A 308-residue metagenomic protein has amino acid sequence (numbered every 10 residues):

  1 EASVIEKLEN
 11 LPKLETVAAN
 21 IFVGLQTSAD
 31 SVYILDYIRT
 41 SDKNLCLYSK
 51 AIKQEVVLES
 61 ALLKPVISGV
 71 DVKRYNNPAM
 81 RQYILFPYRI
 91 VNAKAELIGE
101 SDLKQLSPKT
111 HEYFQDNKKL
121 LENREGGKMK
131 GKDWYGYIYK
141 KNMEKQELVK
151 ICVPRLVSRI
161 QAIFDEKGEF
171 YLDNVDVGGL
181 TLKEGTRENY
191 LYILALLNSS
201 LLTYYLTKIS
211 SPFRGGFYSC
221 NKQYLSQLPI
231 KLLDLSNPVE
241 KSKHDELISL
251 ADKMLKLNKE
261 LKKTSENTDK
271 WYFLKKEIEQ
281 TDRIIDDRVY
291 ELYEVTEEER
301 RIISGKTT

Functional and structural regions predicted by a protein language model:
E1-V239: Polybasic, glycine- and aromatic-enriched phosphate-binding surface used to engage nucleic acids
E9, L14-E15, K109, I230-T308: Non-catalytic DNA-recognition/assembly elements of restriction-modification systems
